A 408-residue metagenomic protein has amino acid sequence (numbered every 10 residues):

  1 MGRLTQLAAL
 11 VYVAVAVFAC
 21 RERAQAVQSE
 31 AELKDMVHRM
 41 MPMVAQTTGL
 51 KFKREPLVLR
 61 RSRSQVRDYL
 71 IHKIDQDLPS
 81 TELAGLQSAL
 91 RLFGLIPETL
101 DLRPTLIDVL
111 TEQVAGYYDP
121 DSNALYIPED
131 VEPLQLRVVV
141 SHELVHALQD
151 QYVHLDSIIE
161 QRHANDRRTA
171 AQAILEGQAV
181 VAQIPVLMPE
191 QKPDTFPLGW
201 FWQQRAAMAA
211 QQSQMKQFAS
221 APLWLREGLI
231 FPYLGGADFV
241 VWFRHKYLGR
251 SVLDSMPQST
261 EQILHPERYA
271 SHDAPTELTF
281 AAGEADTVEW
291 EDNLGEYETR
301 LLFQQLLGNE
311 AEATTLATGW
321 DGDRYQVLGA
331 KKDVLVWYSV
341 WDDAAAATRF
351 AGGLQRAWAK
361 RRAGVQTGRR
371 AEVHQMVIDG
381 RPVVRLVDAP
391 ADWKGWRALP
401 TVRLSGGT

Functional and structural regions predicted by a protein language model:
R21-R23: Bacterial signal peptide processing site
D35-L125, E129-L134: Auxiliary, metal-adjacent structural segments of Zn-dependent hydrolase domains
M40, D150-D156, E160-M208: Post-HExxH zinc-binding segment in Zn-dependent metallohydrolases
V44, V138-L155, A179-V180, V240: Active-site recognition of the HExxH zinc-binding catalytic motif
K53-I74, R162-D166, P197-A206, P257-E261: Acidic helix-start/capping segments at beta-turn-to-alpha-helix junctions
L125-S141, A164-A171: Short pre-active-site segment immediately N-terminal to the catalytic Zn-binding motif
Q214-K332, Y338: Pan-zinc metallopeptidase signature
D321-T408: C-terminal soluble interaction/assembly domains
